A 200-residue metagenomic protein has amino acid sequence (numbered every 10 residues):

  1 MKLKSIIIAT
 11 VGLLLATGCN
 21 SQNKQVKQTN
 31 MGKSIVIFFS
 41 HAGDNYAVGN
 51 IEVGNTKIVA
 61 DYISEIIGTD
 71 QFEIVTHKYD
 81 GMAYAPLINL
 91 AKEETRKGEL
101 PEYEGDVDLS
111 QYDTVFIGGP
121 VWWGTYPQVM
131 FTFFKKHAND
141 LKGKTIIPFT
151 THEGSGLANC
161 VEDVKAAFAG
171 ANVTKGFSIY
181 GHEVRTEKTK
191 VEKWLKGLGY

Functional and structural regions predicted by a protein language model:
M1-I7: Bacterial N-terminal signal peptides that target proteins for export
L15-G18: C-terminal motif of bacterial Sec signal peptides marking the signal peptidase cleavage site
N20-D113, K190-Y200: N-terminal beta1-alpha1-beta2 submodule of the flavodoxin-like/Rossmannoid cofactor-binding fold
I35-F38, Q71-E73, V115-G118, I147-T150 (+1 more regions): Structural recognition of the beta-strand scaffold that forms the well-ordered cores of secreted hydrolase catalytic
H41-D44, T76-D80, V121-T125, H152-L157 (+1 more regions): Solvent-exposed loop/turn segments at secondary-structure junctions within structured extracellular/periplasmic domains
V53, K57, D61, P127 (+2 more regions): Short, surface-exposed alpha-helical segments at coil->helix boundaries
M82-G170: Helix-loop-strand module that forms the ligand-binding subsite of alpha/beta enzymes
T151-F168, N172-K190, L198-G199: Contiguous ligand/interfacial binding patches
